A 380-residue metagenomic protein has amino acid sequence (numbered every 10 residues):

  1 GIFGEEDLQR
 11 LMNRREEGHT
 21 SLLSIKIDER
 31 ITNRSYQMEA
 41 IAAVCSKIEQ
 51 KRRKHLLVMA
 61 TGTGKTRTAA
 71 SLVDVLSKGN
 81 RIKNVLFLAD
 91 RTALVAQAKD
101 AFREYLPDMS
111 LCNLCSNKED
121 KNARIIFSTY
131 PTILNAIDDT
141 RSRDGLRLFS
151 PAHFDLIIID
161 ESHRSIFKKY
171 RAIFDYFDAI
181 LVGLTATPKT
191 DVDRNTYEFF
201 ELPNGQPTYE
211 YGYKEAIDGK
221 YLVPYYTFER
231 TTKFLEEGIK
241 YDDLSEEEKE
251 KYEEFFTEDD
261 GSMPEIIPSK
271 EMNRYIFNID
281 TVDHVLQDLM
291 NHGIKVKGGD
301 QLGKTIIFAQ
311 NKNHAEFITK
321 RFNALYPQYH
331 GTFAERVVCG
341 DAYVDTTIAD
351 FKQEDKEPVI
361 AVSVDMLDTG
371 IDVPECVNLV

Functional and structural regions predicted by a protein language model:
G1-N84, A93, Q97-D108, N122-I125 (+4 more regions): ATP-dependent helicase/translocase motor core
T92-C115, R321, L325-Y329: Conserved helix-turn-beta segment of the N-terminal RecA-like "Helicase ATP-binding" lobe in SF1/SF2 helicases
N117-I125, P131-A152, R171-A172: Conserved helix/coil segment N-terminal to the catalytic DExD/H
G145-G183: SF2 helicase catalytic motif II
R194-L302: Interdomain helical connector at the RecA1-RecA2 junction of SF1/SF2 helicase-like NTPases
N311-R336: Conserved helicase motor "Helicase C" RecA-like lobe of SF1/SF2 P-loop NTPases
A334-V364: Conserved helicase ATPase core of P-loop NTP-dependent helicases/translocases
S363, L367-V380: A short beta-strand element within the Helicase C-terminal
